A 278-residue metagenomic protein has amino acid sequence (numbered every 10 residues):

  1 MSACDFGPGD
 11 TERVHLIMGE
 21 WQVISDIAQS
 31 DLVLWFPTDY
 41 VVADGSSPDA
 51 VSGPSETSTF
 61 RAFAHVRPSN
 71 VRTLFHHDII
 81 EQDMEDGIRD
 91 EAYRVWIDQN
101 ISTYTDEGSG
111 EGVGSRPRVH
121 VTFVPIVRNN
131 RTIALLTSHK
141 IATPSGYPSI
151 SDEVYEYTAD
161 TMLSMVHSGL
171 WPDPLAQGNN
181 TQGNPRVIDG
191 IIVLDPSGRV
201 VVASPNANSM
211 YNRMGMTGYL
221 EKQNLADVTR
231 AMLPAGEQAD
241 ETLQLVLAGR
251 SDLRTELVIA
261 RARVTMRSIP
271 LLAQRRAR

Functional and structural regions predicted by a protein language model:
M1-A28, A142-G190, G249, R263 (+1 more regions): PAS-family sensory modules
S2-E12, S25-D86, E91-Q99, D106-V119 (+2 more regions): Intrinsically disordered, low-complexity polar/acidic regions
L16, S25-I27, E85-S102, T161-M162 (+1 more regions): Soluble sensory domains of the PAS superfamily and closely related sensory modules
V33, R61-F63, I133-T137, V193 (+2 more regions): Ordered hydrophobic segments in well-structured contexts
F36, E81-A207: Hydrophobic, helix-rich cores of sensory/ligand-binding and other regulatory modules that couple small-molecule
V42-D86, V154-Y155, A159, W171 (+1 more regions): PAS-family sensory domains
Y104-R128, A134, A231-R278: PAS-family sensory/regulatory modules and their coupling/dimerization elements
